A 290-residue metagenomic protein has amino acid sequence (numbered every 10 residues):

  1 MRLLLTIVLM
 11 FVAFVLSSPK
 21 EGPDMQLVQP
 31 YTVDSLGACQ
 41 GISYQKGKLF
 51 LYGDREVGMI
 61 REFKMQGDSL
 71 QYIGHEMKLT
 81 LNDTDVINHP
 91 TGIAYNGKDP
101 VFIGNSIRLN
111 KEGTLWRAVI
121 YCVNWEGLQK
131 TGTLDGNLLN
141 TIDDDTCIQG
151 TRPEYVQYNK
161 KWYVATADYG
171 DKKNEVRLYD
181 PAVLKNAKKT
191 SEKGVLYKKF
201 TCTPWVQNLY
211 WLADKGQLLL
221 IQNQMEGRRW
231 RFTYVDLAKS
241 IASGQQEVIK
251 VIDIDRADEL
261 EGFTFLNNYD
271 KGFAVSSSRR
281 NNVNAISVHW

Functional and structural regions predicted by a protein language model:
P30-M59: Beta-strand-rich domains and repeat architectures in extracellular enzymes and scaffolds, especially beta-propellers
P30-S35, L81-D85, T141-I148, Y197-T203 (+1 more regions): Surface loop/turn motifs at the tips and blade-to-blade linkers of beta-strand repeat domains
A38-Q45, V86-F102, C147-W162, Q207-D214 (+1 more regions): Structural signature of eukaryotic scaffold interfaces centered on beta-propeller domains
K48-L79, G127, T131, W230: Beta-propeller domains
V57-K64, N110-N124, K172-P181, E226-L237 (+1 more regions): Structural motif
S69-I107: Blade-loop segments of beta-propeller domains
K199-A242: Loop/turn-rich, solvent-exposed surfaces of beta-rich toroidal or solenoidal domains
S243-N267: Conserved blade-ending motifs and adjacent loop-strand segments that build the rim/top face of beta-propeller domains
